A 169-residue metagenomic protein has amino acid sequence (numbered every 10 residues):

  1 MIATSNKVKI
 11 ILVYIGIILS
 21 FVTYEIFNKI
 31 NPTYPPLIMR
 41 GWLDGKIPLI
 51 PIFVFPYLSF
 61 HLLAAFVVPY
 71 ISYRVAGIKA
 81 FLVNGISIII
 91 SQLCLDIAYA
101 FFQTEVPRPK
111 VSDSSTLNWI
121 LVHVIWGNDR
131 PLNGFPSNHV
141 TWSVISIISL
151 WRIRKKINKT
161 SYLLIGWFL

Functional and structural regions predicted by a protein language model:
M1-F66: N-terminal transmembrane-helix/juxtamembrane module of multi-pass inner/ER membrane proteins
I2-K7, Y70-N84, R152-K159: Membrane-interface helix-boundary motifs at transmembrane edges
V13, F66-A100, L164-I165: Interfacial segments of alpha-helical transmembrane regions
I17, P56-F60, G85-I88, L164-F168: Hydrophobic alpha-helical transmembrane segments of polytopic
V22-N31, C94-R108: C-terminal TM-helix exit segments that contain a strictly Trp-centered aromatic cap at the helix terminus
V54-V68, I86, H139-I145: Hydrophobic alpha-helical transmembrane segments
E105-N128: Membrane-interface interhelical connector segments
H123-L169: Membrane-embedded catalytic cores of phosphoryl/pyrophosphoryl-handling enzymes
